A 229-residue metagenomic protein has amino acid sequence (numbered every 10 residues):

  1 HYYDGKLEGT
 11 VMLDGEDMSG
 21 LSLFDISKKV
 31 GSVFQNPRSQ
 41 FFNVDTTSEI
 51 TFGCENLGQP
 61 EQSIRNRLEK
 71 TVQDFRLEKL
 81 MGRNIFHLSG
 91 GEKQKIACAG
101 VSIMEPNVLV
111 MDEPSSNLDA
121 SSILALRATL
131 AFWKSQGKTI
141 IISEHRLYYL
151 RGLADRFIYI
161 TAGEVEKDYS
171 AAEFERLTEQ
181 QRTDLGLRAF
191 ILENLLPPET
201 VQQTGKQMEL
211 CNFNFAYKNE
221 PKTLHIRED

Functional and structural regions predicted by a protein language model:
K6-E16: Conserved ABC transporter NBD signature motif
Q62-L80: Conserved ABC ATPase "signature" region
N84-L88, E92: Conserved ABC ATPase signature
C98-A99: Hydrophobic anchor residue at the start of the ABC signature
L109-D112: Catalytic Walker B motif of ABC-type/P-loop ATPase nucleotide-binding domains
E144-H145: H-loop/switch region of ABC-family ATPase nucleotide-binding domains
E164-L187: Conserved beta-strand-loop-alpha-helix hinge in the C-terminal portion of ABC ATPase nucleotide-binding domains
